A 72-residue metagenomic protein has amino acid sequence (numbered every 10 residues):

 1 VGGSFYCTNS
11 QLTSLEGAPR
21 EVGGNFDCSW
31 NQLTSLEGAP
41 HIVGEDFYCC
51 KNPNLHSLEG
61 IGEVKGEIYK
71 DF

Functional and structural regions predicted by a protein language model:
V1-Q11: Low-complexity/repetitive intrinsically disordered segments
F5, G24-F26, E45-C49, I68: Conserved hydrophobic beta-strand positions in leucine-rich repeat
C7, L15-A18, V22, L36-A39 (+3 more regions): Canonical leucine-rich repeat
S10, N31, N52-P53: Conserved "Asn-ladder"/turn position within leucine-rich repeats
Y48-K51, S57-F72: Long terminal segments
